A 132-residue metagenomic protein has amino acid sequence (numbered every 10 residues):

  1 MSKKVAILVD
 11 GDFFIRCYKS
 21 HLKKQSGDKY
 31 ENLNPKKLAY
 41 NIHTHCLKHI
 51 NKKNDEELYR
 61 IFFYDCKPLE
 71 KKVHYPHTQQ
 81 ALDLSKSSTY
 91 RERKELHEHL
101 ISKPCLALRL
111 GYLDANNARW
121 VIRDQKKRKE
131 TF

Functional and structural regions predicted by a protein language model:
M1-F132: Domain-level signal for Mg2+-assisted phosphodiester chemistry and nucleotide/NA-binding surfaces in nucleic-acid
